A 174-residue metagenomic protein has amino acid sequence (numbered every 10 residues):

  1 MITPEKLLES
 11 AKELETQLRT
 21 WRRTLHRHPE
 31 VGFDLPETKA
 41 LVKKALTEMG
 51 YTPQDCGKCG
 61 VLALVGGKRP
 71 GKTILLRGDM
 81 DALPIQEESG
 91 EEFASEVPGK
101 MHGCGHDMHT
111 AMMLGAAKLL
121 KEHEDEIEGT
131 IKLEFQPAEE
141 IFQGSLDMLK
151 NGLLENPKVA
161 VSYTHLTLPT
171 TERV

Functional and structural regions predicted by a protein language model:
T3-H102, A111-L114, K118-I127: Acidic/His- and Gly-rich active-site-bordering loop/insert found across diverse amide/peptide-bond hydrolases
L8-E9, L154-E155, P169: Compositionally biased amphipathic helical and low-complexity segments enriched in hydrophobic
D79-L83, A138, P169: Anionic group-transfer/hydrolysis microenvironments
G99, G103-S162: Contiguous, small/hydrophobic- and glycine-enriched helical/loop subdomains that border and often "cap" functional
T164-T170: Conserved small/polar residues in nucleotide/adenosyl-binding loops
